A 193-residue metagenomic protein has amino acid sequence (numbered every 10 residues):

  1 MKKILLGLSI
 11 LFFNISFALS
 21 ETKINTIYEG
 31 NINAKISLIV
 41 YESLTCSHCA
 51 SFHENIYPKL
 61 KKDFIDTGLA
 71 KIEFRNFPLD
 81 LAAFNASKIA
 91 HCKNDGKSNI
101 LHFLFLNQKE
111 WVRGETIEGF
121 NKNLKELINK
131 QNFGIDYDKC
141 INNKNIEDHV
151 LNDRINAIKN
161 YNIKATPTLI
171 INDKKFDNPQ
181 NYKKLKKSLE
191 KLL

Functional and structural regions predicted by a protein language model:
M1-D80, F84, N129, N142 (+2 more regions): Extracytoplasmic thiol/disulfide redox context detector
P78-T166, I170-L193: Cysteine-centric redox/oxidoreductase cores and disulfide-bonded domains
